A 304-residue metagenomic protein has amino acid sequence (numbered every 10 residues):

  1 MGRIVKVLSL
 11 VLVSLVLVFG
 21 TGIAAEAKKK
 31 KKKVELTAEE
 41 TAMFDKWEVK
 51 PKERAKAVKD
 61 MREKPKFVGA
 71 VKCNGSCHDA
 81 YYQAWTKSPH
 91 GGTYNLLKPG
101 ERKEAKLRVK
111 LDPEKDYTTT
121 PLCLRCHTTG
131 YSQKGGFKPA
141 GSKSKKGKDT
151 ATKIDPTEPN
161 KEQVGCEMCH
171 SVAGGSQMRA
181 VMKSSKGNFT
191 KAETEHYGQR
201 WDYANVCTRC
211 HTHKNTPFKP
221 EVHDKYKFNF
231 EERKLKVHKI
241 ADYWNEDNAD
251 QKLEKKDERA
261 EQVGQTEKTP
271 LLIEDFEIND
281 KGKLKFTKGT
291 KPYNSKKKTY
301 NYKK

Functional and structural regions predicted by a protein language model:
M1-E26: N-terminal export/membrane-targeting signals
I4, V222-K225: Composition- and surface-driven signal marking solvent-exposed, interaction-prone regions in large proteins
L15, A80, G92, K214-P217: Short secondary-structure junctions and interdomain/linker hinges
F19, P65-F67, V222: Short, exposed beta-strand "edge-strand" segments with a Pro/Gly-rich flavor and a Y/T-containing core
A27-E162, E167, S171-R200, F228-K304: Sequence context of c-type cytochrome heme-c attachment sites
G175-M178, N215-V222: Substrate-binding/catalytic groove segments of enzymes that remodel or degrade extracellular structural polymers
N188-K219: Repeat-solenoid scaffold signature
